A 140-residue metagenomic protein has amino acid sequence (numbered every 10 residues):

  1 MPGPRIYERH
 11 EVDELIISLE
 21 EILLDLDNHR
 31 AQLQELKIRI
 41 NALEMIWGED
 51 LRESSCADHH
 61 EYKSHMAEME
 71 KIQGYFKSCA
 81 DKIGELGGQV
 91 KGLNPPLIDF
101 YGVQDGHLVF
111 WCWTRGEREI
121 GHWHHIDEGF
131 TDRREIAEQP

Functional and structural regions predicted by a protein language model:
M1-I46: Long, hydrophobic N-terminal alpha-helical segment
P4-Y7, E11-E14, W47-D50, S54-A57 (+2 more regions): A generic structural signal for ordered alpha-helices
E14-L15, Q34, G48, K91 (+2 more regions): Residues in flexible loops and secondary-structure boundaries
L19-L36, H65, M69-I72, F76-C79 (+1 more regions): Amphipathic alpha-helical coiled-coil segments
D27-R30, E49, C56, T114 (+1 more regions): Short, surface-exposed linear patches
E35-Q73: Structured domain cores in non-transmembrane regions
E70-P140: Glycine-rich, aromatic-bearing surface loops/beta-hairpins
